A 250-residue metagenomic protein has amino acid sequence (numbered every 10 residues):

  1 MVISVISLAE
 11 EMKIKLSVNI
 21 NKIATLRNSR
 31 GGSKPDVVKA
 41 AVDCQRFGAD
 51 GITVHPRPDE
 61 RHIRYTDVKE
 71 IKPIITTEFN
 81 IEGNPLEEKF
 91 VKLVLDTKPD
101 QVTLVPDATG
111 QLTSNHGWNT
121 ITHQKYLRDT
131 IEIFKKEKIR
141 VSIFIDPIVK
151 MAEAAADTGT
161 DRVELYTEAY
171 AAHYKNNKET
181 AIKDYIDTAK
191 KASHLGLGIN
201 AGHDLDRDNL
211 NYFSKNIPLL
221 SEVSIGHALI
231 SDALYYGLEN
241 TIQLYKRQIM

Functional and structural regions predicted by a protein language model:
V5-N80, P85-L86, L95-P99: Conserved N-terminal beta1-alpha1 strand-loop-helix module at the mouth
I14-I20, I52-V54, F79-I81, V102-L104 (+4 more regions): Hydrophobic faces of well-ordered beta-strands that scaffold small-molecule active sites in alpha/beta enzyme cores
Q45, K69-P73, R128-K136, A156 (+3 more regions): Surface-exposed amphipathic alpha-helices with a cationic face
G48-A49, I74-T76, D96-V102, D157-V163 (+1 more regions): Glycine-enriched alpha-helix->loop->beta-strand junction motifs that scaffold or abut catalytic
P58-P73, L86-F90, G110-I131, I148-M151 (+3 more regions): Active-site-adjacent beta->alpha loops and helix N-cap segments on the catalytic face of soluble alpha/beta enzymes
E87-D96, I148-D157, L205-L219: Catalytic cores of alpha/beta
L104-Q111, R162-H173, L220-Y235: Glycine-rich phosphate-binding active-site loops on the catalytic face of alpha/beta enzymes
L197-M250: C-terminal alpha-helical cap/extension of soluble enzyme domains
